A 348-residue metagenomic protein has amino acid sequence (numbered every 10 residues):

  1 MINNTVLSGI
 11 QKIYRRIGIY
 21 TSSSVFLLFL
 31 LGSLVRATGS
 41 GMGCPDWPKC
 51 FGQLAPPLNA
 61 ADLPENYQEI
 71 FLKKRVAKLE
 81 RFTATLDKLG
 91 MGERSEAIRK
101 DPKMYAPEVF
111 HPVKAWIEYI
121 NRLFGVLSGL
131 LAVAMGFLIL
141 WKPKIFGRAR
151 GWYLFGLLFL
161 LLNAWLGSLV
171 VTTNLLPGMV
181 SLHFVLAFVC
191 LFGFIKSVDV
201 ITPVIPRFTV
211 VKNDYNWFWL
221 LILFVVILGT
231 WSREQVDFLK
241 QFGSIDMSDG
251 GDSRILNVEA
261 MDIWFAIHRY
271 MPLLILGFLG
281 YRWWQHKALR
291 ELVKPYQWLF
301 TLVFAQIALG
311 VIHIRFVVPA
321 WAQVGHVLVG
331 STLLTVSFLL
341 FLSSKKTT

Functional and structural regions predicted by a protein language model:
Y14-G41, L221-W231: N-terminal signal-anchor transmembrane alpha helix
R16-G18, F146-L157, V211-W219, L289-L302: Membrane-interfacial loop-to-transmembrane alpha-helix junctions, especially the N-terminal start
L34-D46, F110, A164-F184, S232-S244 (+1 more regions): Interfacial helix-loop-helix junctions of multi-pass membrane proteins
E69-S128, A260-R269: Individual transmembrane alpha-helix segments
W116-A134, M179-C190, D262-F278, Q323-T332: Membrane-interface loop-to-helix entry segments
L130-L162, A288: Juxtamembrane interface at the cytosolic side of transmembrane helices
K196-W217, F338-T348: A juxtamembrane structural motif centered on a specific transmembrane helix
V225-L274, G280-W284: Membrane-interfacial catalytic/cofactor-binding modules of polytopic membrane enzymes
